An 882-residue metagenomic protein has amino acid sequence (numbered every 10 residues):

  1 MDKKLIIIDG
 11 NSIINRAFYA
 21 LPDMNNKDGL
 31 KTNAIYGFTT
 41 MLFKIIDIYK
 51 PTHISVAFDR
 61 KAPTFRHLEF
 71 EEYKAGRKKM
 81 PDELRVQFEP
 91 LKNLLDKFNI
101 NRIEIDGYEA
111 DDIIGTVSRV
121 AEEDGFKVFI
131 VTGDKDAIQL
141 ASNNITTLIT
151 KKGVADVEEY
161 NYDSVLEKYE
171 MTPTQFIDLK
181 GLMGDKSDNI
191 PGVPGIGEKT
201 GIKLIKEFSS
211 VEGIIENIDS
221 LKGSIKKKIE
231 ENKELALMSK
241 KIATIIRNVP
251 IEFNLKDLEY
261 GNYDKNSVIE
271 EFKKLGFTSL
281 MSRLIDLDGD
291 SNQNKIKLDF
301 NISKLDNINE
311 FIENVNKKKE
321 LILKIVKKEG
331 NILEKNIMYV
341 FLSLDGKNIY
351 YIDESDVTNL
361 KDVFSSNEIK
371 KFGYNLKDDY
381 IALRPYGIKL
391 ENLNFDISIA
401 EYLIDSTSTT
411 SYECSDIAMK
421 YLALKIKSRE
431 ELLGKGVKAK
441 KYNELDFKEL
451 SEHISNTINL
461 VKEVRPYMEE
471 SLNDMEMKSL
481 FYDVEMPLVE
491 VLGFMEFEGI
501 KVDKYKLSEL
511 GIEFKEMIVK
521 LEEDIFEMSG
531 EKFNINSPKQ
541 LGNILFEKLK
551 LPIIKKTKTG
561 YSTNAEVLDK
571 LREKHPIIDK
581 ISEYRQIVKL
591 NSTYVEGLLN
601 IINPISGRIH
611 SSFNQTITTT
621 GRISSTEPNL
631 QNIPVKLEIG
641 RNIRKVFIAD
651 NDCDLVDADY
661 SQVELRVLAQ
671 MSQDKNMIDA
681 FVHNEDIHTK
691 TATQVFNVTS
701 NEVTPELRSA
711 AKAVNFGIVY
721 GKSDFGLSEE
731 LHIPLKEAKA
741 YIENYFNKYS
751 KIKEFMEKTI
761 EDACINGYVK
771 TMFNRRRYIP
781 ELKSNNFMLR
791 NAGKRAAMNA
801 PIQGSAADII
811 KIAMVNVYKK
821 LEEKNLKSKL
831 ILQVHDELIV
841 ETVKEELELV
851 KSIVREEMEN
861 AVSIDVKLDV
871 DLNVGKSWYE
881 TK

Functional and structural regions predicted by a protein language model:
D2, P51-S55, E89, F98-I100 (+8 more regions): Non-catalytic nucleic-acid-binding/docking modules located in mid-to-C-terminal regions of nucleic-acid enzymes
D2-V131, K135-E159, L235-M238, T244-E252 (+1 more regions): Noncatalytic, basic helical substrate-engagement surface that gates or grips nucleic-acid strands
L5-I6, G10, R16-S55, E71-E72 (+4 more regions): Conserved RNase H-like, two-metal-ion catalytic cores of nucleic-acid enzymes
A155-D156, Y162-K180, K297, K335-L472 (+3 more regions): Active-site-proximal helix-loop-helix substrate-binding element of RNase H-like nuclease domains
N232-S355, V437-E638, D654, E664 (+5 more regions): Conserved "right-hand" nucleotidyltransferase catalytic core of DNA-directed polymerases
F341-G346, S406-T407, Y412-K435, H453-L460 (+1 more regions): Function-dense linear segments that define catalytic or interfacial modules in macromolecule-processing proteins
K440-N443, F497, H610, T616-T618 (+4 more regions): Conserved catalytic core of nucleic-acid polymerases
V519-E523, E527-D579, N747-R795, N799 (+2 more regions): C-terminal polymerase-core module
